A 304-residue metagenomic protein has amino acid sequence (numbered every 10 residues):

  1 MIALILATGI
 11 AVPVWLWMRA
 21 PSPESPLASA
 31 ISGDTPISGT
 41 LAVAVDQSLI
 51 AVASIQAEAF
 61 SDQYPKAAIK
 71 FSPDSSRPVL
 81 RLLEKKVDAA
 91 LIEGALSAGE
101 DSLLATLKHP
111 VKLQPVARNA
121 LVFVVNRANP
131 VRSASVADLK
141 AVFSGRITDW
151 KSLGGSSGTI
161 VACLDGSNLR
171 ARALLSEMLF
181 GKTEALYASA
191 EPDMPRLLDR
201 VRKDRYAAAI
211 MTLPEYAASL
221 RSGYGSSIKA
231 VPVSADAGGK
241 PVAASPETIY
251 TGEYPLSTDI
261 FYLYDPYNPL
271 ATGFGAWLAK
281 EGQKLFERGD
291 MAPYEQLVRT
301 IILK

Functional and structural regions predicted by a protein language model:
M1-V87, G94-A95, S102, H109-N119 (+1 more regions): Exported/periplasmic ABC-transporter solute-binding proteins
